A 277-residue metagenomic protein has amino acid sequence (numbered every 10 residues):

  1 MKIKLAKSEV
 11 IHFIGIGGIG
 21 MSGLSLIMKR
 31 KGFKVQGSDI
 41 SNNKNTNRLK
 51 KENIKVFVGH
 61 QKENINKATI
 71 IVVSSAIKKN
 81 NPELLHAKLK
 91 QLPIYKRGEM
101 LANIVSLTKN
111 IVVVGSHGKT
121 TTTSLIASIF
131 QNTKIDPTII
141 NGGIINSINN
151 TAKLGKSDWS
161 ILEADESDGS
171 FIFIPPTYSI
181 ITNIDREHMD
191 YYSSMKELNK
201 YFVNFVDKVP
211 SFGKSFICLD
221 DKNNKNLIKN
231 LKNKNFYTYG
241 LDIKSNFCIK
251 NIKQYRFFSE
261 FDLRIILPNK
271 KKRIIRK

Functional and structural regions predicted by a protein language model:
M1-F57, K67-I71, A87-L92, S124 (+3 more regions): ATP-dependent carboxylate-amine ligase
K2-K4, I27-F33, K50, E63-N64 (+1 more regions): Phosphate-binding loop of NTP-binding sites
I3-V10, I14, L49-K50, S74-S75 (+3 more regions): Adenine nucleotide phosphate-binding catalytic loops in nucleotide-utilizing enzymes
Q36, S106, D262-I265: Active-site-flanking structural segment that lines cofactor/substrate pockets
G37-D39, G143-I144, N149-T151, N246-Y255: Short linear motifs in intrinsically disordered
I40-S41, Q61, E99-M100, L241: Short, ordered loop/turn segments at secondary-structure junctions
N66-A68, K156-D158, Y255-S259: A short, glycine/Asx- and small/polar-enriched loop/turn that sits immediately N-terminal to a beta-strand
